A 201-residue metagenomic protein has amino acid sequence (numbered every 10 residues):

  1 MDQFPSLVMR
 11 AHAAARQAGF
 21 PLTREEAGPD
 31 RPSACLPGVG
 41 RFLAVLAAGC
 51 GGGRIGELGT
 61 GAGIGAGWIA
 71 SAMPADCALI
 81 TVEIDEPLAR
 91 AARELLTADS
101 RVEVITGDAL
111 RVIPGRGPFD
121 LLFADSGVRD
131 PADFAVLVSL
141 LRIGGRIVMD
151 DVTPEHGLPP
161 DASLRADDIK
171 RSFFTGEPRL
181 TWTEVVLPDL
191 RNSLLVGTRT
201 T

Functional and structural regions predicted by a protein language model:
M1-L121, V128-R146, V152-T201: A short alpha-helical cap/connector motif
